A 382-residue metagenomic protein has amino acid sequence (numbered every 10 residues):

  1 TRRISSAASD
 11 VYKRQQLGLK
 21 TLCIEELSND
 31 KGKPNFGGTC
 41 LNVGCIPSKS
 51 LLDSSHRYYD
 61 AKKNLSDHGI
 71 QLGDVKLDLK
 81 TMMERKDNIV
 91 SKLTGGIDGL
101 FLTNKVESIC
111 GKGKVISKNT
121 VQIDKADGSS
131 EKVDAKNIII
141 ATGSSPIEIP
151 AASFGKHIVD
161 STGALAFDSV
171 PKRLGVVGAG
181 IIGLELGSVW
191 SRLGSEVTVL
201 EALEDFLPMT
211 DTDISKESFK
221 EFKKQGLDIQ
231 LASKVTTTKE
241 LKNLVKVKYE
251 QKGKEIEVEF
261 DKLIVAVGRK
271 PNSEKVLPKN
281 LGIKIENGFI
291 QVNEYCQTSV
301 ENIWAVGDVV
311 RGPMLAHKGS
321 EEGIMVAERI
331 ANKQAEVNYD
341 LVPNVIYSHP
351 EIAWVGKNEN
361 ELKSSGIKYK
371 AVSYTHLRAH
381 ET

Functional and structural regions predicted by a protein language model:
T1-A8, Y12, H376-E381: Single conserved hydrophobic/aromatic residue that forms the stacking wall/gate of nucleotide- or nucleobase-binding
S6-L22, L186-S191: N-terminal Rossmann-like FAD-binding beta1-loop-alpha1 element of flavoenzymes
Q16-V170, T198, L203-L207, D213-I214 (+4 more regions): Glycine-rich flavin
G18-K20, K172-R173, N302, K368: Residues that mark the start of a beta-strand
E107-C110, K114-A126, V133, L193-E294 (+3 more regions): A Rossmann-like FAD-binding core segment of flavoenzymes
G155-P171, E257-A331, E336: FAD-site-proximal beta/loop scaffold in flavoenzymes
S169-A202, T210: Rossmann-like NAD(P)H-binding beta-loop-alpha module
A353-R378: Structured beta-strand/loop patches that form or line metal/cofactor-binding pockets in enzymes
